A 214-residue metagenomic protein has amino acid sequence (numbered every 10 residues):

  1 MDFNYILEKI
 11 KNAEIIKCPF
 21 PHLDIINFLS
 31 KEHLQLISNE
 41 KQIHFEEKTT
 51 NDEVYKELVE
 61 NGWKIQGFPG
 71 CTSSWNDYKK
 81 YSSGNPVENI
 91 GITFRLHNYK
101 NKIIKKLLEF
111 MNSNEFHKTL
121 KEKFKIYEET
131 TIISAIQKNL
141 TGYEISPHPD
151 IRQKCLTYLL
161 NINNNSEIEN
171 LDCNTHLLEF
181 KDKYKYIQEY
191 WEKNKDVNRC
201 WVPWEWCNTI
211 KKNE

Functional and structural regions predicted by a protein language model:
M1-C18, K185, E189: Fe(II)/2-oxoglutarate
M1-L7, S83-N89, F124-Y127: Short, functional N-terminal and low-complexity linear motifs
N12-T119: Non-heme Fe(II)/2-oxoglutarate
T93-N112, F116-E214: Catalytic core of non-heme Fe(II) oxygenases with the double-stranded beta-helix
